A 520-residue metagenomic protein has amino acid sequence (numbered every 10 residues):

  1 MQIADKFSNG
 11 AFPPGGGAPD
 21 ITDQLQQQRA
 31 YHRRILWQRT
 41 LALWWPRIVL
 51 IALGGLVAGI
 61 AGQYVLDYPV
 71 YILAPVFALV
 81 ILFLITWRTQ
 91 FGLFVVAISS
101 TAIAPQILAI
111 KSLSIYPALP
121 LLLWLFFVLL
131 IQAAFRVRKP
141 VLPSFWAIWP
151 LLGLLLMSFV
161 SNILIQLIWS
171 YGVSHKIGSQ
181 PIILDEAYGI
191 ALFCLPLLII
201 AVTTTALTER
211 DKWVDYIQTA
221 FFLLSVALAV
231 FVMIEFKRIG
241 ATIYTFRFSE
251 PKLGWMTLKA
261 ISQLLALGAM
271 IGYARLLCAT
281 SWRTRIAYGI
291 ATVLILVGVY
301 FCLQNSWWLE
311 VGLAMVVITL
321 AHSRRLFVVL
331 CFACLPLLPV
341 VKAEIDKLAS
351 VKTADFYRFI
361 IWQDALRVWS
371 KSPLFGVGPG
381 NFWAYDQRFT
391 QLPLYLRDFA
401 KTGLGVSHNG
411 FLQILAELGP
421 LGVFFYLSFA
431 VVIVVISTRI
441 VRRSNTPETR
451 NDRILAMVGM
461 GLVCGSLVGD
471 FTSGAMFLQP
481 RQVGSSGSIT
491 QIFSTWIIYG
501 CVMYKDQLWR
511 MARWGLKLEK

Functional and structural regions predicted by a protein language model:
Q2-F7, A11-P14, P19-I21, W44-G59 (+8 more regions): Alpha-helical transmembrane segments of multi-pass inner-membrane proteins
L66-Y71, L113-A118, D185-F193, P251-G268 (+5 more regions): Membrane-interface micro-motifs in multi-pass membrane enzymes
F83-A191, V463-L467: N-terminal hydrophobic segments of proteins, predominantly signal-anchor/transmembrane helices of inner/organellar
G92-V95, K139-M157, Q180-L184, A191-F231 (+2 more regions): Interfacial loop-to-transmembrane-helix boundary motif in multi-pass membrane proteins
K111, L164, F236-I239, V299-C302 (+3 more regions): A membrane-periplasm/extracellular boundary helix in multi-pass inner-membrane enzymes that assemble envelope glycans
M270, R324-L326, A456-K520: Transmembrane alpha-helices of multi-pass inner-membrane enzymes
I345-I360, G378-L418, S437-S444: Long extracytoplasmic/lumenal interhelical loops at the membrane interface of multi-pass membrane proteins
P420-L467: Hydrophobic transmembrane alpha-helices and their immediate junctions
